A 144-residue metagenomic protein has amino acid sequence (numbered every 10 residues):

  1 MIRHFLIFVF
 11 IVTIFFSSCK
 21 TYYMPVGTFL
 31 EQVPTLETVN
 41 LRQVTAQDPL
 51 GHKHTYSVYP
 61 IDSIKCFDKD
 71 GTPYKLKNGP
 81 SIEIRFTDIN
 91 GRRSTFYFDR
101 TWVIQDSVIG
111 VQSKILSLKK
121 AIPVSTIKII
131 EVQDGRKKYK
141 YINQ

Functional and structural regions predicted by a protein language model:
M1-F5: Positively charged n-region of N-terminal signal peptides that target proteins for export
F15-S18: C-terminal motif of bacterial Sec signal peptides marking the signal peptidase cleavage site
K20-Q144: Compositionally biased alpha-helical segments
